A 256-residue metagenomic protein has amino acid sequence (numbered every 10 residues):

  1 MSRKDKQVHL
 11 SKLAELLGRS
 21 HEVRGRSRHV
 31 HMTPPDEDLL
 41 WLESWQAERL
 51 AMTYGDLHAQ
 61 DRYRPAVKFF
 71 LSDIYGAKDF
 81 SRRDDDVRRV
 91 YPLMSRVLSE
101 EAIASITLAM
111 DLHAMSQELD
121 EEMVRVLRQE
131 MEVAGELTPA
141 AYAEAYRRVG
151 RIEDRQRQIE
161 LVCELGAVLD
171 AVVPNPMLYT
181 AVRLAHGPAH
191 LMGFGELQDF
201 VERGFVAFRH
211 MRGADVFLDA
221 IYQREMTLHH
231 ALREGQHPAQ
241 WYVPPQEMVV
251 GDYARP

Functional and structural regions predicted by a protein language model:
S2-P256: Extended, well-ordered protein cores
